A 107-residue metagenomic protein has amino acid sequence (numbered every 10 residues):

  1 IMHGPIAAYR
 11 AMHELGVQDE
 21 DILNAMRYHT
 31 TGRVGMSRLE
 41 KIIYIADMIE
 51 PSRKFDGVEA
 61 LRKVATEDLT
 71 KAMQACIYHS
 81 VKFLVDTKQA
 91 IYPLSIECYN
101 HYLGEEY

Functional and structural regions predicted by a protein language model:
I1-I77: Divalent metal-dependent catalytic cores for phosphoryl transfer on phosphate-bearing substrates
K82-Y107: Charged phosphate-binding loop/patch that engages nucleotide di/tri-phosphates or the phosphate backbone of nucleic
